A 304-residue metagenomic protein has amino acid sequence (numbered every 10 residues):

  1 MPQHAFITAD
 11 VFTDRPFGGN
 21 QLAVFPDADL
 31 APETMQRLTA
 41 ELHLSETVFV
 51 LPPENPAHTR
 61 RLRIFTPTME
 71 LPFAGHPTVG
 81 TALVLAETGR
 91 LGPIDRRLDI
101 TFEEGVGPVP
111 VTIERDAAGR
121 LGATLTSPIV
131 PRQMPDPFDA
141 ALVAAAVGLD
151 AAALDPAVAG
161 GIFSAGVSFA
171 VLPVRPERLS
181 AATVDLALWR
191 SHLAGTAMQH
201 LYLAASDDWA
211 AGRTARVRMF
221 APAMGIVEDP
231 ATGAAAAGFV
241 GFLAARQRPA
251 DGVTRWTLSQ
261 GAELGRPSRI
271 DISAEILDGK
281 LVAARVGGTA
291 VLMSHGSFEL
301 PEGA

Functional and structural regions predicted by a protein language model:
M1-A74, V79-A304: Active-site proximal loop and beta-alpha junction motif in alpha/beta enzyme cores
